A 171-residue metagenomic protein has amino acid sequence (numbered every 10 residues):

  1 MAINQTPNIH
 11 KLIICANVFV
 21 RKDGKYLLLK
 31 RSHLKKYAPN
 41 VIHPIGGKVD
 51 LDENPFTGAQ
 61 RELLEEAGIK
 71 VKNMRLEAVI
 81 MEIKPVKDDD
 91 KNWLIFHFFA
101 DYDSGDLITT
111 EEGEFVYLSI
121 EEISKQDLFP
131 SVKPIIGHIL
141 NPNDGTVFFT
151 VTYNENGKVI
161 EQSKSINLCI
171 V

Functional and structural regions predicted by a protein language model:
I3-L27, I45-K48: Conserved N-terminal beta-strand and adjoining loop/helix that marks the start of the Nudix/MutT-like hydrolase domain
T6, V79-V86: Short, solvent-exposed loop/turn elements at beta->coil junctions and helix N-caps that rim active or binding pockets
I13, R21, P39, P44 (+2 more regions): Short connector loops at helix/strand junctions that flank enzyme active sites, especially segments positioning acidic
V20, H97-D101, Y117-S119: Short, well-ordered beta-strand micro-motif
K25-L64, Y153-V171: Conserved Nudix-box catalytic region and its N-terminal flanking loop in Nudix hydrolases and closely related
K70-A78: A short coil-to-beta-strand element that immediately follows conserved catalytic motifs
K84-D106, G137-H138, N143: Active-site-adjacent beta-strand/loop module that shapes the phosphate/pyrophosphate-binding cleft
I108-I139, I160-I170: NUDIX/MutT-family hydrolases
